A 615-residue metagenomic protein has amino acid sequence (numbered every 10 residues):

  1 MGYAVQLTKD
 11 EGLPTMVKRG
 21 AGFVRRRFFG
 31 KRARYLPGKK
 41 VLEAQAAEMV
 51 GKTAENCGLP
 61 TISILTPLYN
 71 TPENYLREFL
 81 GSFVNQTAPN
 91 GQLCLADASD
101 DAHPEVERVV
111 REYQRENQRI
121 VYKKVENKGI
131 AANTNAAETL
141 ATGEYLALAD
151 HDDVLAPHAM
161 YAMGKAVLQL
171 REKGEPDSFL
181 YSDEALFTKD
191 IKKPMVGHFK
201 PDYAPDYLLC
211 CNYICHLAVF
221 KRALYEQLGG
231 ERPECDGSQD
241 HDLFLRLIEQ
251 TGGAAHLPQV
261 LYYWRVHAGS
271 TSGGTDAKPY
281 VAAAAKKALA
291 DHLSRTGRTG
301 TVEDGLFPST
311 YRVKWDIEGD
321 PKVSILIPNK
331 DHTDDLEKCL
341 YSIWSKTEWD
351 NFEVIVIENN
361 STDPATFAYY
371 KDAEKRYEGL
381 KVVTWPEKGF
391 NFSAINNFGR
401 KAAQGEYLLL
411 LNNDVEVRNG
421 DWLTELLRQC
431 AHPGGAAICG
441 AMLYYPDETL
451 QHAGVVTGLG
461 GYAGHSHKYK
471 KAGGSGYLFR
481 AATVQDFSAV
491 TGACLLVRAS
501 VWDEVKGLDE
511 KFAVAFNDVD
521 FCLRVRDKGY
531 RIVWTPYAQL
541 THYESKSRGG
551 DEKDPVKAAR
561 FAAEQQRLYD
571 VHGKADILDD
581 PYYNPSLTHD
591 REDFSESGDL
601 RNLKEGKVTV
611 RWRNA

Functional and structural regions predicted by a protein language model:
G2, Q6-C57, K278-D320, D447 (+4 more regions): C-terminal, non-catalytic tails of nucleotide-sugar-dependent glycosyltransferases
G20, V24-A277, D291: Nucleotide-sugar donor-binding/catalytic module of glycosyltransferases that assemble extracellular/cell-envelope
G81-N90, Y341-N351: Short, acidic, metal-binding catalytic loop of nucleotide-sugar glycosyltransferases
V125-A141, W385-A403: Glycine-rich, basic loop-to-helix element that forms the pyrophosphate-binding segment of sugar-nucleotide handling
G143-V154, G405-R418: Short beta-strand-to-loop acidic/aromatic patch adjacent to the donor-nucleotide binding site
H158-M195, V415-Y462: Conserved donor NDP-sugar-binding/catalytic core segment of glycosyltransferases
L224, E234-V260, L289, W422-L427 (+2 more regions): A short, conserved alpha-helix in the catalytic core of glycosyltransferases
P258-T275, G305-Y311, E510, Y530 (+1 more regions): Active-site donor/metal-binding and catalytic loop motifs of nucleotide-sugar-dependent glycosylation enzymes
